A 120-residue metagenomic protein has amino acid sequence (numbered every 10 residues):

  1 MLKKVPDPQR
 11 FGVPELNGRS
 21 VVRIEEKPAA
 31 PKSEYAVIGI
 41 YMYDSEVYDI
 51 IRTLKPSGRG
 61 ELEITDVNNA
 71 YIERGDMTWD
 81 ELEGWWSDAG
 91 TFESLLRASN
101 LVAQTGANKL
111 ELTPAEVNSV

Functional and structural regions predicted by a protein language model:
M1-V120: Unchanged
